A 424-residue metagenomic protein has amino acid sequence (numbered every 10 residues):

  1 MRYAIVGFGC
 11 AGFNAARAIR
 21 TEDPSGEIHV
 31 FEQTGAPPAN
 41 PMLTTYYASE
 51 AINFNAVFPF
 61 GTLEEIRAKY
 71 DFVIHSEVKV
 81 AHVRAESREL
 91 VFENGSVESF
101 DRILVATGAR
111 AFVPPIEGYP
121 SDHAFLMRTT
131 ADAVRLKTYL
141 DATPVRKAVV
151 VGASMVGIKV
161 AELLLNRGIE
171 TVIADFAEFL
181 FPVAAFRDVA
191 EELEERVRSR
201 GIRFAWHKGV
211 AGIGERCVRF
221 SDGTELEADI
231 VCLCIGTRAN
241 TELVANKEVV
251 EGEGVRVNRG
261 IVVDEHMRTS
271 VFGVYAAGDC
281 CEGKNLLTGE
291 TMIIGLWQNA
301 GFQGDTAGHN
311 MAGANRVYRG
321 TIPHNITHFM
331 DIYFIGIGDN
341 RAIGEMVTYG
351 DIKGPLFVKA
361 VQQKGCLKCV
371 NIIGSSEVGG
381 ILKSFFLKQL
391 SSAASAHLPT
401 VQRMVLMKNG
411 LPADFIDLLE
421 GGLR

Functional and structural regions predicted by a protein language model:
M1, C280-G380: Mid-to-C-terminal Rossmann-like scaffold of FAD/NAD(P)H-dependent oxidoreductases
M1-A4, G61-K147, H207, R219-E225 (+3 more regions): FAD-binding core/adjacent interface of flavoenzyme oxidoreductases
M1-F72, A161-A184, I381: Beta1-alpha1 glycine-rich phosphate/pyrophosphate-binding loop at the start of Rossmann-like nucleotide-binding domains
V6-N14, A18-S25, Q33, I235 (+1 more regions): Flexible, glycine-rich terminal cap/loop adjacent to redox cofactors in electron-transfer oxidoreductases
G7-A11, R128-T129, G152-S154: Glycine-rich Rossmann-fold phosphate-binding loop(s) that bind the pyrophosphate of adenine dinucleotide cofactors
P59, K147-A148, M155-A211, Y318-I326: Rossmann-like dinucleotide-binding cores of NAD(P)H-dependent redox enzymes
A111, I261-Y275, A342-F357: FAD-binding beta-loop-beta segment adjacent to the flavin cofactor pocket
P120-P144, R216-R219, E225-T306: FAD-site-proximal beta/loop scaffold in flavoenzymes
